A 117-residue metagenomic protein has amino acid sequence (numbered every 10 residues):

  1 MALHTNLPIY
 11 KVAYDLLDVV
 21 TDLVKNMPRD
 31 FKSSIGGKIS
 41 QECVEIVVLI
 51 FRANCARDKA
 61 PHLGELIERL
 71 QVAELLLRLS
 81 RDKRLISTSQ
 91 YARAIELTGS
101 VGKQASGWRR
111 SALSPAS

Functional and structural regions predicted by a protein language model:
M1-S117: Amphipathic alpha-helical assembly/interaction segments
